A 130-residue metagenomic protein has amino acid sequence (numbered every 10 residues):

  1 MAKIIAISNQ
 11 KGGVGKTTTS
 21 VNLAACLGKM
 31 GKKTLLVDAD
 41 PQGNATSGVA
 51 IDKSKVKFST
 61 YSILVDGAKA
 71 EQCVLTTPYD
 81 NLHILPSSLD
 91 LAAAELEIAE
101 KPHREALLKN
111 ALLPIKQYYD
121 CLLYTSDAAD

Functional and structural regions predicted by a protein language model:
M1-L123, D127: P-loop NTP-binding core
